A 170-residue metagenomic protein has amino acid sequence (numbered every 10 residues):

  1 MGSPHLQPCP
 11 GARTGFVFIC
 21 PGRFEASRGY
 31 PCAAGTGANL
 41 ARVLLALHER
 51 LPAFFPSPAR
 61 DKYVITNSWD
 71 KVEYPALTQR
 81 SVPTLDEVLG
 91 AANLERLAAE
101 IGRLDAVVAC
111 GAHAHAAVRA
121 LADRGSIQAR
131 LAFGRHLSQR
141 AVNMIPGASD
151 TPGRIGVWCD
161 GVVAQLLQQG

Functional and structural regions predicted by a protein language model:
M1, V163-G170: Basic, amphipathic N-terminal segments that precede the first structured/catalytic domain
M1-A120, A129-A132, Q139: A polyanion-binding, active-site-adjacent surface
E49-L51, S126-V163: Short, flexible loop segments at boundaries between secondary-structure elements
G90-L97, I155-W158, V162-L166: Generic hydrophobic alpha-helical segments
G125-S126, G170: Short, flexible coil/linker elements and helix-boundary hinge sites characteristic of intrinsically disordered
